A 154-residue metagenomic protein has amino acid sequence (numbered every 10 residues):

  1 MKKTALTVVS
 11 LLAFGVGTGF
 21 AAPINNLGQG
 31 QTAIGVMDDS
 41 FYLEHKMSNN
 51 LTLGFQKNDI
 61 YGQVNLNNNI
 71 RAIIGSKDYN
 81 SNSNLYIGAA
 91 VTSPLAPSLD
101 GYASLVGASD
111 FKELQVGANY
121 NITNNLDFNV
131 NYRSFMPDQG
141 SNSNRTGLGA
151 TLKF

Functional and structural regions predicted by a protein language model:
M1-A21: Gram-negative bacterial Sec-dependent N-terminal signal peptides
G17-Y61: Short glycine/proline- and aromatic-enriched beta-strand/turn motifs that initiate or cap beta-hairpins
T32, N49-L53, N68-I74, L95-G101 (+1 more regions): Repeated loop/turn-to-beta-strand initiation elements of outer-membrane beta-barrel proteins
I34-D38, L53-K57, A72-D78, A103-G107 (+1 more regions): Transmembrane beta-barrel strands of outer-membrane/channel proteins
M37-F41, Q56-I60, S81-I87, D110-L114 (+1 more regions): Residues that define the transmembrane beta-barrel architecture of outer-membrane proteins
F41, A89, Y120, D127 (+1 more regions): Outer-membrane beta-barrel "beta-signal"
H45, V64-N68, V91-S93, Y120 (+2 more regions): Residue-level signature of outer-membrane beta-barrel architecture
D59-P97: Mid-chain, structured segments of secreted extracytoplasmic proteins
